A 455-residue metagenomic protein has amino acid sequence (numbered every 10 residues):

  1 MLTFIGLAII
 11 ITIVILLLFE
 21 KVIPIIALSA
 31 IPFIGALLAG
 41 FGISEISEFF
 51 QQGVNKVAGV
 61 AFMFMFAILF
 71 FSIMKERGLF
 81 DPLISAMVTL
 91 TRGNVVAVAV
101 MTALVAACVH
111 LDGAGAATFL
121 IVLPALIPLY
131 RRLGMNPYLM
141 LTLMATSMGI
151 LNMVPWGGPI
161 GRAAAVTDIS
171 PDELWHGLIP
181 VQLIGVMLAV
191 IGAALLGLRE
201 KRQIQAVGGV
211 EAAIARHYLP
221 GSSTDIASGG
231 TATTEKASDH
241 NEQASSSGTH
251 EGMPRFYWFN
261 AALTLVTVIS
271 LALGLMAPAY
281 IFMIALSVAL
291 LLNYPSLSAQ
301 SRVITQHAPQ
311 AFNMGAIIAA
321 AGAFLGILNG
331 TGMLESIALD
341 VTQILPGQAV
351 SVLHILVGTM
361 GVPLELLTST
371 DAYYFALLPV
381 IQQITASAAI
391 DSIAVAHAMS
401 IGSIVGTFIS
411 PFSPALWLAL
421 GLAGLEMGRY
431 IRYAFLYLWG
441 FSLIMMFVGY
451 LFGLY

Functional and structural regions predicted by a protein language model:
M1-F4, N55-V60, M87-M101, R132-M140 (+4 more regions): Membrane-interfacial loop-to-helix junctions in multi-pass transporters
M1-L2, F19, S47-G59, P171-V181 (+4 more regions): Interfacial loop-to-helix junctions that mark the boundaries of transmembrane helices in multi-pass membrane
F4-L7, L38, P180, I184-V303 (+2 more regions): Long, contiguous bundles of hydrophobic transmembrane helices that form the permeation core of multi-pass
V14-K21, F71, V105-A114, A145-L151 (+4 more regions): Transmembrane alpha-helix interface/packing and boundary motifs in multi-pass membrane proteins, characterized by
I26, F49-D81, A107, M276-Y280 (+2 more regions): Core transmembrane alpha-helical segments of multi-pass membrane transporters/permeases
M65, R92-I127, A319, I344-Q383 (+4 more regions): Hydrophobic alpha-helical transmembrane segments of multi-pass integral membrane proteins, predominantly secondary
P82-I84, A117-L129, G157-T167, S336-I337 (+2 more regions): Re-entrant/interfacial helical elements at transmembrane boundaries that shape and gate the permeation pathway
P128-Y218, S247-E251, D391, A415-Y455: Membrane-core helix-loop-helix motifs of multi-pass transport proteins
